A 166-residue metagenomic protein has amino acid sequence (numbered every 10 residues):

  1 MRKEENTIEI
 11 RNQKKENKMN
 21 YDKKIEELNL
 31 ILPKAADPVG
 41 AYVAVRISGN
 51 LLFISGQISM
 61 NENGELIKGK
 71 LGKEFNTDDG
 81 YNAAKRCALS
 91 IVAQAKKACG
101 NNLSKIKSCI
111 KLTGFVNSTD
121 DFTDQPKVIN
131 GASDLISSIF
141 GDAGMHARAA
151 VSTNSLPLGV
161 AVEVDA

Functional and structural regions predicted by a protein language model:
K3-K18: Short, Lys/Arg-enriched N-terminal segments with co-localized hydrophobic residues within the first ~10-30 amino acids
M19-A166: Short, polar/acidic, helix-capping and beta-turn segments at strand->helix junctions that line the mouths
